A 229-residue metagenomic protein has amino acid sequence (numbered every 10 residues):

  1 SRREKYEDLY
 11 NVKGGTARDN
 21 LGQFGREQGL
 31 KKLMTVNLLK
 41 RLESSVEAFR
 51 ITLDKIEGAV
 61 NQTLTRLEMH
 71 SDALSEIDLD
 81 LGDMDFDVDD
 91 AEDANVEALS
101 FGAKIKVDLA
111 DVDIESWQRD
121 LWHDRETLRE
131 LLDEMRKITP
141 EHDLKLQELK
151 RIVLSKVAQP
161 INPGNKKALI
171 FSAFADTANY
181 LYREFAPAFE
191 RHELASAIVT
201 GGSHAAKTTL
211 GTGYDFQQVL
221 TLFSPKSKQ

Functional and structural regions predicted by a protein language model:
S1-A205, G211, D215, S224: Helicase motor interdomain insertion/brace
Q217-Q229: Conserved RecA-like ASCE ATPase "motif II neighborhood" in helicase/translocase motors
